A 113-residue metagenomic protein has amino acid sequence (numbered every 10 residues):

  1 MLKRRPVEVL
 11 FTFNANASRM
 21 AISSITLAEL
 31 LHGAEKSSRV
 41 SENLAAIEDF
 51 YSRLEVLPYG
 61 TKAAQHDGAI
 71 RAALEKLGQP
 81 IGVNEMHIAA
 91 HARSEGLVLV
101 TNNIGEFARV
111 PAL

Functional and structural regions predicted by a protein language model:
M1-I22, H32-D49, K76: Short, well-structured N-terminal submotif of metal-dependent ribonuclease cores
L2-K3, A28-L31, L57, A108: Nucleotide phosphate-binding site architecture
V7, V98, G105: Flexible glycine-rich beta->alpha loop in the catalytic core of nucleotide-sugar glycosyltransferases
R19-I22, T26, G33-K36, L54-K62: Short catalytic/metal-binding and nucleic-acid-binding patches
L27-E29, A63-A64, G105-E106: Short, solvent-exposed loop/turn segments at secondary-structure junctions
A45, L54-N102: Active-site neighborhoods of divalent-metal-dependent phosphate/nucleic-acid chemistry enzymes
I81, E106-R109: A beta-strand edge to alpha-helix "cap/lid" segment located at domain peripheries
